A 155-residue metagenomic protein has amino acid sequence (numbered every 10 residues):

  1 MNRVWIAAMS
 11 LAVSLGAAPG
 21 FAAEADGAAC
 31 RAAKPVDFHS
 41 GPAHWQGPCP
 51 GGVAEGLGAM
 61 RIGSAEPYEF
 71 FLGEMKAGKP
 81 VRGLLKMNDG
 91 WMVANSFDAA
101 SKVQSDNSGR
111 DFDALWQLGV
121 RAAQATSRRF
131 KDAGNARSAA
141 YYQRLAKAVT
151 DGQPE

Functional and structural regions predicted by a protein language model:
M1-V4: Positively charged n-region of N-terminal signal peptides that target proteins for export
A7-G16: Bacterial N-terminal signal peptides
F21-E155: Glycine/tyrosine- and acidic-biased, solvent-exposed loop/turn segments at the edges of beta-strands
